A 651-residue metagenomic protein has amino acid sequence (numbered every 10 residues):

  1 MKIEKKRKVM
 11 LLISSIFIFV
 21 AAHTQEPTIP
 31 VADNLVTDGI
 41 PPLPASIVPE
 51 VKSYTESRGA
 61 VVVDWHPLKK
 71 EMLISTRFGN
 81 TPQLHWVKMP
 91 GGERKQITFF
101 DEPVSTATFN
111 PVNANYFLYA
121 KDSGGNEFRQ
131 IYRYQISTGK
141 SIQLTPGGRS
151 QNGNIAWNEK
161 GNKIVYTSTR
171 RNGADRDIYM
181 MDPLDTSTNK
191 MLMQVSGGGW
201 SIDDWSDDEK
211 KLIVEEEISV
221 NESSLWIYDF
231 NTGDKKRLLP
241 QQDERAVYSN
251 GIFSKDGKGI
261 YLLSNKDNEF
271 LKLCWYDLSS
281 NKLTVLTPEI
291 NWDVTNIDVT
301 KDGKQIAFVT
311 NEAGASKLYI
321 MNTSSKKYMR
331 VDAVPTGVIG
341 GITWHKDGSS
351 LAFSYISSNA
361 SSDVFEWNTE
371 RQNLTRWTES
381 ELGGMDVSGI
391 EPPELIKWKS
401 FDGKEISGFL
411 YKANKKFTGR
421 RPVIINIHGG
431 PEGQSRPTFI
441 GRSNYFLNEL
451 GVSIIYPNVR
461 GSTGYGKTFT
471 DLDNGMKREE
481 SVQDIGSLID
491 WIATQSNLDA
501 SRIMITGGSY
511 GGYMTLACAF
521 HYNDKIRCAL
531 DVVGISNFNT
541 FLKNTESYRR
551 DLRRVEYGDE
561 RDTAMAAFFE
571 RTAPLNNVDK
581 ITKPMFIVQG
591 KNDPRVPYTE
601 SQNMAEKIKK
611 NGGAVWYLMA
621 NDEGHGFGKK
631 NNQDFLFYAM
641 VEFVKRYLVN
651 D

Functional and structural regions predicted by a protein language model:
E26-G59, V87-S105, G124, Y134-Q151 (+9 more regions): Multi-bladed beta-propeller domains
I47-H85, A107-T108: Beta-strand-rich domains and repeat architectures in extracellular enzymes and scaffolds, especially beta-propellers
V62-E71, A107-Y116, I155-K163, D203-K211 (+4 more regions): Blade-terminus and WD-like Trp-Asp/Gly-His loop motifs, strongest in beta-propeller folds
T378-F417: N-terminal cap/lid segment of alpha/beta-hydrolase-fold proteins
K412, G419-G429: Short beta-strand element of the alpha/beta-hydrolase
P431-N444, T599-E600: The serine-hydrolase catalytic nucleophile loop
T438-P457: Short amphipathic alpha-helix adjacent to the substrate-entry channel of hydrolases
Y456-D651: Active-site-proximal cap/loop segments of hydrolase catalytic domains
